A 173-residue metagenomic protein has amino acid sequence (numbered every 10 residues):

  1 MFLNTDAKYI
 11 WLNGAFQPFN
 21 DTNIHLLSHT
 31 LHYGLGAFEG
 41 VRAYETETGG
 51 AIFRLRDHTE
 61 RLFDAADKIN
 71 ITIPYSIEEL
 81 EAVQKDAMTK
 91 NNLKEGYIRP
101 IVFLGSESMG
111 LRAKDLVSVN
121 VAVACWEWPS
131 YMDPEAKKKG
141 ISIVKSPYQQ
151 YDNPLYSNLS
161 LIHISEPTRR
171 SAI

Functional and structural regions predicted by a protein language model:
M1-L161, S165, R169: Conserved alpha/beta cores of soluble small-molecule-handling proteins
